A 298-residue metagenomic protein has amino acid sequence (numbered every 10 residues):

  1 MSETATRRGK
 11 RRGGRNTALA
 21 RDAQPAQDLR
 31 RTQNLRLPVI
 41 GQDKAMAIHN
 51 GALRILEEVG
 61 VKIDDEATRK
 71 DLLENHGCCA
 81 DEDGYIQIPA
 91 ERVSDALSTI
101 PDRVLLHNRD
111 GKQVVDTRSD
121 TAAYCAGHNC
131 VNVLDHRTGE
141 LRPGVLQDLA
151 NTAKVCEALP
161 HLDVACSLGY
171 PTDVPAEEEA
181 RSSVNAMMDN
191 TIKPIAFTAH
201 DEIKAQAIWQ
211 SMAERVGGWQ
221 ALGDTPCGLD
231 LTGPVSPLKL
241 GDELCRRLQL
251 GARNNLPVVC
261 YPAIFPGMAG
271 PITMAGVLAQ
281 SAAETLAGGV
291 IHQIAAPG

Functional and structural regions predicted by a protein language model:
M1-Q147: Acidic/polar, glycine-rich intrinsically disordered N-terminal extensions of enzymes
E140-G298: Helix-rich catalytic cores of soluble enzyme domains
